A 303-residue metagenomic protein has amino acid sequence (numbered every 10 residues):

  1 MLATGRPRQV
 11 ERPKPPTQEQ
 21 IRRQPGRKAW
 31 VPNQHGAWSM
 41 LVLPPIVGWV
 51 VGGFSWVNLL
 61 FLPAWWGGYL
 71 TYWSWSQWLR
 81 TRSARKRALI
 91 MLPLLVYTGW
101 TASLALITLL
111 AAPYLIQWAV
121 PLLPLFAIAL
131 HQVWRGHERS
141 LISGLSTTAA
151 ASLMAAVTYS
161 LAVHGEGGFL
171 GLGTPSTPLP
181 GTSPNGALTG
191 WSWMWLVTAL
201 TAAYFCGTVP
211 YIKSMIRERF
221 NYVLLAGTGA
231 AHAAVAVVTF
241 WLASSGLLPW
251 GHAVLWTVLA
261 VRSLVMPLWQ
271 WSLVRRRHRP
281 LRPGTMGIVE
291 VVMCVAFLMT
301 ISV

Functional and structural regions predicted by a protein language model:
M1-L115, M293, I301: N-terminal topogenic module of multi-pass integral membrane proteins
M1-V10, V258-V303: C-terminal appended segment following the main domain
R22-W38, S83-M91, A129-A149, M215-G229 (+1 more regions): Interhelical loop and helix-boundary elements at the membrane-water interface of polytopic inner-membrane proteins
V42-P45, M91-A102, L145-S160, L225-T239 (+1 more regions): Small-residue-rich segments of transmembrane alpha-helices in multi-pass membrane proteins, especially helix faces
I46-F61, L104-Q117, L153-L196, V238-H252 (+1 more regions): Helix-coil boundary and interhelical linker segments in multi-pass alpha-helical membrane proteins
W56, L60, P93-A127, A231-V274: Transmembrane helix-loop-helix
A64-S74, L122-V133, A151-L153, L200-P210 (+1 more regions): Alpha-helical transmembrane segments and their membrane-interface exit regions
F205-S245: A mid-sequence, solvent-exposed acidic-amphipathic segment
